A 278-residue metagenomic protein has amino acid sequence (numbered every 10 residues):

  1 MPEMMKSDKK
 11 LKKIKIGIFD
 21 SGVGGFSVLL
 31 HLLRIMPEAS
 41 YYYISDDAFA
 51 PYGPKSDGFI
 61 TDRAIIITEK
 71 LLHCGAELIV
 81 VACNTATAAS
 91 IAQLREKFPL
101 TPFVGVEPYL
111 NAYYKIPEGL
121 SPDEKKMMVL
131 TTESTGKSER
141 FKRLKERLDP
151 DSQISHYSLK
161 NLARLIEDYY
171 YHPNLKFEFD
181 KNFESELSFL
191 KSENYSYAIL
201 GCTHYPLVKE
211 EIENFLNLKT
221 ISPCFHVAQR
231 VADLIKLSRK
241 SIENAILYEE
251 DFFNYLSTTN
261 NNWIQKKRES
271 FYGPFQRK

Functional and structural regions predicted by a protein language model:
P2-K278: Non-catalytic structural scaffold of enzyme domains
